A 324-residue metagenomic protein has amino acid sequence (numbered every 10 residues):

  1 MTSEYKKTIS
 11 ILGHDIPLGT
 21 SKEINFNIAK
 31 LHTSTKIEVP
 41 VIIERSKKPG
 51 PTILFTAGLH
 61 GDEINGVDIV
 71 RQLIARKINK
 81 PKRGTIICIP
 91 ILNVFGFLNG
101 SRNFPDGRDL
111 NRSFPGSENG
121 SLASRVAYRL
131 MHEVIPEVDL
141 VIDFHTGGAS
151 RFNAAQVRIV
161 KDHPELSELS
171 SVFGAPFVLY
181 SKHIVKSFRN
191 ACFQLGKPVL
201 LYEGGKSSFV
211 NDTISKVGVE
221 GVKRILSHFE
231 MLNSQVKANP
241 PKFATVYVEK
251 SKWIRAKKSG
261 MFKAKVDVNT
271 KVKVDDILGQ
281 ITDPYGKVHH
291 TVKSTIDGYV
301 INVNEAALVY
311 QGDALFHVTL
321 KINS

Functional and structural regions predicted by a protein language model:
M1-S324: Structured catalytic-domain cores with a bias toward divalent-metal coordination
